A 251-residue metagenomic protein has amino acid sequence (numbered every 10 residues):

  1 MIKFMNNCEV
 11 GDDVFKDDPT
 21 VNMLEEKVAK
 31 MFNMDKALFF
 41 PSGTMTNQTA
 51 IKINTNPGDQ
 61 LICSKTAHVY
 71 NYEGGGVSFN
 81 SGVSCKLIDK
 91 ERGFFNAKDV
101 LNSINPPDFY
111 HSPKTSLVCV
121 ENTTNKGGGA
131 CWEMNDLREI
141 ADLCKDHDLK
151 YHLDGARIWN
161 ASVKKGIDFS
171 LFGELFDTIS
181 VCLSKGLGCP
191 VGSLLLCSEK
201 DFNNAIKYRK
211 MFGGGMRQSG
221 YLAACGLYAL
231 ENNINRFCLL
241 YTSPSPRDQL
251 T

Functional and structural regions predicted by a protein language model:
I2-S42, K65-T66, Y70-N71, G76-S78: Conserved N-terminal alpha-helix of the aminotransferase class I/II PLP-enzyme fold
I53-N71: Conserved PLP-anchoring active-site segment centered on the Schiff-base-forming lysine
V77, R157, G173-N203: Active-site PLP attachment segment
G82-E139: PLP-dependent aminotransferase-class I/II
A130-S162: Catalytic PLP-binding core of fold-type I/II PLP enzymes
G192-M216, A224-E231: Conserved core segment of the aminotransferase class I/II
Y228-S243: Structural signature of PLP-dependent enzymes
Y241-T251: Single conserved hydrophobic/aromatic residue that forms the stacking wall/gate of nucleotide- or nucleobase-binding
